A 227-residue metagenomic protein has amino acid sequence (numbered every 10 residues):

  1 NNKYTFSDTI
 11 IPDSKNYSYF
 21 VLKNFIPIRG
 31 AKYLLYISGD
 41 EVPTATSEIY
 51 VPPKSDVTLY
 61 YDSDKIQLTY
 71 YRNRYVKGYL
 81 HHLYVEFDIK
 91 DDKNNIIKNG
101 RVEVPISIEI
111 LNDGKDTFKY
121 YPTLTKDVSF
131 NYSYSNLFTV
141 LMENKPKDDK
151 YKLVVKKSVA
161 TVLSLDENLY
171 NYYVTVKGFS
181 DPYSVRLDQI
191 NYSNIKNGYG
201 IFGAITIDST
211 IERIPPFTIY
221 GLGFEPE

Functional and structural regions predicted by a protein language model:
N1-E227: A sequence/structural signal for flexible, mid-protein segments enriched in small/helix-disrupting residues
